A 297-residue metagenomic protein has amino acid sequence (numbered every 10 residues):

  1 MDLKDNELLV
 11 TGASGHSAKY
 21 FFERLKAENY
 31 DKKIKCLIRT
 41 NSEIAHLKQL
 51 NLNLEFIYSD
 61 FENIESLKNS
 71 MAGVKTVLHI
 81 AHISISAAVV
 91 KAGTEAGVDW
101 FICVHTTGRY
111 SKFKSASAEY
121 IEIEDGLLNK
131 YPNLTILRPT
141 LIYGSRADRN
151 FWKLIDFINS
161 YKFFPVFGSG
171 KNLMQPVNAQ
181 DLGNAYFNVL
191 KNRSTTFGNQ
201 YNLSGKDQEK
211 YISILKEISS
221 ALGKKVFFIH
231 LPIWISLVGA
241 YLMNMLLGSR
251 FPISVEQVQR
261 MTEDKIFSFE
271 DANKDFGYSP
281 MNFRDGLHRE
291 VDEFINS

Functional and structural regions predicted by a protein language model:
N6-E28: N-terminal Rossmann NAD(P)H-binding glycine-rich loop of SDR-like oxidoreductase domains
L37-S42, F61, A81: N-terminal Rossmann-fold cofactor-binding loop
E55-T76: Conserved Rossmann-fold cofactor-binding substructure of NAD(P)-dependent oxidoreductases
T76, A87-K130, L134-T135: Conserved Rossmann-fold NAD(P)-dependent oxidoreductase catalytic core, especially the SDR/UDP-sugar
L128-S145, I155-F157: Conserved beta-loop-beta element that borders a ligand/cofactor-binding pocket
D148-K153, G168-L190, G198-N202: Substrate-positioning beta->alpha
K153-P176, S220, K225-D264: Alpha-helical membrane-targeting segments
N192-P252, F269, K274-S297: Mid/C-terminal beta-alpha module of Rossmann-like enzyme folds, strongest in SDR-family dehydrogenases/epimerases
